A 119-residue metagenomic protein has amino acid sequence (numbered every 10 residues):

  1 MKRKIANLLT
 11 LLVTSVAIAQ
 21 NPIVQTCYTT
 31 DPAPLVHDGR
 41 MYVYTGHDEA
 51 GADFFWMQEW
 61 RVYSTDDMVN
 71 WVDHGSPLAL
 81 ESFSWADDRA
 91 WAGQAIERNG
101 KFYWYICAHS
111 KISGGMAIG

Functional and structural regions predicted by a protein language model:
M1, T14-S15, Q25: Generic secretory/membrane-interface signal
K2-L11: Sec-dependent signal peptide recognition, specifically the positively charged N-region followed immediately by
L11-A19: Hydrophobic h-region of N-terminal signal peptides that target proteins for export in Gram-negative bacteria
A19-G119: Carbohydrate-active catalytic/glycan-binding domains of CAZyme proteins, especially the secreted or lumenal ectodomains
